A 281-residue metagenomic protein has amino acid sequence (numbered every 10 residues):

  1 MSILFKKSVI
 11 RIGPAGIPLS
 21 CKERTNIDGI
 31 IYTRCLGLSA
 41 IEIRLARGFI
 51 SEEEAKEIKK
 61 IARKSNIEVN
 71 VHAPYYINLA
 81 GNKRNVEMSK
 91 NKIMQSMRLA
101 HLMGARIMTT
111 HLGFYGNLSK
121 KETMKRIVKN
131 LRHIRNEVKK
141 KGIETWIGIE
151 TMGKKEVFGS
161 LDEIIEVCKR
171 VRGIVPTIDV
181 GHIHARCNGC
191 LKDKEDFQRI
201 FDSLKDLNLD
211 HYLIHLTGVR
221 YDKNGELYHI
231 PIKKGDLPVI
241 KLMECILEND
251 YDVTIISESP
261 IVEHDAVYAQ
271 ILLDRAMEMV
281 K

Functional and structural regions predicted by a protein language model:
M1-R98: N-terminal pre-domain/capping segments
I10-I17, I41-I43, V69-A73, M108-T110 (+4 more regions): Hydrophobic faces of well-ordered beta-strands that scaffold small-molecule active sites in alpha/beta enzyme cores
A15-L19, R44-G48, P74-N78, G113-Y115 (+4 more regions): Active-site beta-loop-alpha junctions enriched in small/polar residues
K22-I30, E52-K59, K120-R135, K139 (+3 more regions): Distinct, well-ordered alpha-helical segments
K56-Y76, V128-V138, R170-V171, S203-L204 (+1 more regions): Alpha-helix-loop-beta-strand connector modules within alpha/beta enzyme cores
A80, K121, F158-L161, H184-D252: Gly/Pro-rich active-site loop or hairpin
G81-I178: Active-site acidic/histidine proton-transfer and metal-coordination neighborhood in alpha/beta enzyme cores
E263-V280: C-terminal helical cap(s) of enzyme catalytic domains, especially alpha/beta-barrels
